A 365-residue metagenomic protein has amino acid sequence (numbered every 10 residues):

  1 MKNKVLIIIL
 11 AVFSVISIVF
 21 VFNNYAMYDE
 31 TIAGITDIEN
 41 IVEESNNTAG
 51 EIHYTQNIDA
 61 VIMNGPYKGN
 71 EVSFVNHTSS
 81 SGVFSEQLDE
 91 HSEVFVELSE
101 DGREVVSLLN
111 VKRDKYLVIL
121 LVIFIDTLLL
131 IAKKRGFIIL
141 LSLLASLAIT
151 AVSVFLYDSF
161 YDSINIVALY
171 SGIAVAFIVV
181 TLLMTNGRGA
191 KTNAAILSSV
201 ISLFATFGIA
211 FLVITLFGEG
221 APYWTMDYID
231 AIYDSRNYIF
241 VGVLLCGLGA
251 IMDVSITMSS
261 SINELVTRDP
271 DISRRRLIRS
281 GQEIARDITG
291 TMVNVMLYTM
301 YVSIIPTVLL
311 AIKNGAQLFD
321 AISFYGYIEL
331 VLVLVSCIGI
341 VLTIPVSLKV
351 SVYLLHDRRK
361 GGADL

Functional and structural regions predicted by a protein language model:
M1-I32: Hydrophobic secretory-pathway targeting helix
I32-L88: Membrane-cytosol interface segments
S80-D114: Extended, hydrophilic extramembrane loops/domains of integral membrane proteins
V122-D126, K134-D227, Y233-C246, A250: Transmembrane alpha-helical segments that form the functional core of multipass membrane systems
S146, I201-T206, F240, L244 (+4 more regions): Hydrophobic alpha-helical transmembrane segments of multipass membrane transporters and ion channels, focusing on
L248-L265: Short helical (or helix-break) motifs at transmembrane helix termini and adjacent helical loops in multi-pass membrane
D253-I256, D271-V308: Pore- and gate-forming transmembrane helices of large, multi-pass membrane proteins
D287, T299-L365: Hydrophobic alpha-helical transmembrane segments of membrane transport and translocation systems, primarily multi-pass
